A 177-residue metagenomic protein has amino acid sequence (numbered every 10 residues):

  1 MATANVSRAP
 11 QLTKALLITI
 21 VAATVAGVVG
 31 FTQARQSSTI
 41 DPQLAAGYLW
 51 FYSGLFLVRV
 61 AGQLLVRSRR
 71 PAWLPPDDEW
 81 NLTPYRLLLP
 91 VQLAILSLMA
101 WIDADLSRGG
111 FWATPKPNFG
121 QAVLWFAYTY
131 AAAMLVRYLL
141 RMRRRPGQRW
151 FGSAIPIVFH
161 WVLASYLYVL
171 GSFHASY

Functional and structural regions predicted by a protein language model:
A2-S7, V29-I40: Short, Lys/Arg-rich, polar N-terminal cytosolic tail immediately upstream of the first transmembrane signal-anchor
S7-L17, I40-G47: N-terminal membrane topogenic signal
T19-G30, G47-R70, W80-R108, A122-L139 (+1 more regions): Hydrophobic cores of alpha-helical transmembrane segments in multi-pass integral membrane proteins
R35-A45, F173-Y177: Helix-coil boundary and interhelical linker segments in multi-pass alpha-helical membrane proteins
Q36-P42, G110-N118, G147: Membrane-interface helix-boundary motifs at transmembrane edges
P75-T83, T114-F119, R145-F159: Non-cytosolic membrane-interface motifs at loop->transmembrane helix junctions
